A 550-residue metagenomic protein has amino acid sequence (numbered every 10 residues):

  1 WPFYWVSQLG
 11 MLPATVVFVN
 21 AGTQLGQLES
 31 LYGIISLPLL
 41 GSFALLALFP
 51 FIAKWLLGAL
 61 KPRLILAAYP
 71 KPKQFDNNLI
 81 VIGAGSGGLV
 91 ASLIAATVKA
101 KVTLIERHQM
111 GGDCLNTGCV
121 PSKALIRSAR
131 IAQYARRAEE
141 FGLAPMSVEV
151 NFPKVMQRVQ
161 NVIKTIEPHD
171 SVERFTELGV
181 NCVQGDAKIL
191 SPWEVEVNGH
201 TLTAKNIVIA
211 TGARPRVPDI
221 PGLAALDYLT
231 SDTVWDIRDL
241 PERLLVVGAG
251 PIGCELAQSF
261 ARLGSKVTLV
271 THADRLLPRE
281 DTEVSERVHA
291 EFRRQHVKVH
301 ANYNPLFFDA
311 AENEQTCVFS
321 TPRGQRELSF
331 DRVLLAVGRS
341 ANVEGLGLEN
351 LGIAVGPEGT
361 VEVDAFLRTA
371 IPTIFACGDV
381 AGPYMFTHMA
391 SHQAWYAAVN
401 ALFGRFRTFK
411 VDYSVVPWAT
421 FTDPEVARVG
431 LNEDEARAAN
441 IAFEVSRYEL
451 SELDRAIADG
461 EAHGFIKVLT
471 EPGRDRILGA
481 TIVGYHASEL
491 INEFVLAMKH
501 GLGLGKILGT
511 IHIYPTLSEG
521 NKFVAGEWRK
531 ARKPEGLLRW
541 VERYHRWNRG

Functional and structural regions predicted by a protein language model:
W1-L25: Hydrophobic alpha-helical membrane segments of integral membrane proteins
L60-D76, L229-P241: A short, basic/flexible loop-to-alpha-helix module at the beginning of a structural domain
N77-L104, I252-R262: N-terminal Rossmann-like FAD-binding beta1-loop-alpha1 element of flavoenzymes
I82, A96-H108, D113, V120 (+4 more regions): Flexible, glycine-rich terminal cap/loop adjacent to redox cofactors in electron-transfer oxidoreductases
L93-A100, I105-L240, A273-L277, E283-V284 (+4 more regions): Glycine-rich flavin
C119, T211-V270, Q295-V299, E349-L351 (+1 more regions): Glycine-rich dinucleotide-binding loop and its adjacent helix/turn
P145-M146, N181-Q184, K188-E196, L202 (+4 more regions): A Rossmann-like FAD-binding core segment of flavoenzymes
A224-P241, E327-R407, E493, L508: FAD-site-proximal beta/loop scaffold in flavoenzymes
